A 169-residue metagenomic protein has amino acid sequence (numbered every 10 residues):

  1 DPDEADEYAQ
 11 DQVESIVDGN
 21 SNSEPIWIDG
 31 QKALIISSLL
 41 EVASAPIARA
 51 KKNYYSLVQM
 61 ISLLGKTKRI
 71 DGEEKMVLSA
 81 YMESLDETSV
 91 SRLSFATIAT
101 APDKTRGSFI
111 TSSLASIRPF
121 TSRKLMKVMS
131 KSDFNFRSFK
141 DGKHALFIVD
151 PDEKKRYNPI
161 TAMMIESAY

Functional and structural regions predicted by a protein language model:
D1-Y169: P-loop NTPase motor domains
